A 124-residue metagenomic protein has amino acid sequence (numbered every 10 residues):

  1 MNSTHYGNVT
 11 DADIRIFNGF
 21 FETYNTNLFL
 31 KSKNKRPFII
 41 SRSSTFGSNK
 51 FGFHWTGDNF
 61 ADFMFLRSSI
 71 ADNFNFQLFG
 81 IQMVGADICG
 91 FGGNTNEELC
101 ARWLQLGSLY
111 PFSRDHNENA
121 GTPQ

Functional and structural regions predicted by a protein language model:
M1-Q124: Catalytic-domain carbohydrate-binding cleft regions of carbohydrate-active enzymes
